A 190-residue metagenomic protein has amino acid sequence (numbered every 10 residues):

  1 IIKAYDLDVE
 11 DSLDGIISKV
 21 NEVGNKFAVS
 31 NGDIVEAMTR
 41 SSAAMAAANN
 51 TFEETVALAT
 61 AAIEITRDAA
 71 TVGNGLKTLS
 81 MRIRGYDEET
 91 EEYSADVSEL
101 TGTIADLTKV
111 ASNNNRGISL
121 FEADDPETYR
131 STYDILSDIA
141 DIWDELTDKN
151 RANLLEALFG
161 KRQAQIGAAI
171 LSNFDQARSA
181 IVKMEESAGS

Functional and structural regions predicted by a protein language model:
I1-K26, D33-A44, T51-S190: Alpha-helical architecture feature
